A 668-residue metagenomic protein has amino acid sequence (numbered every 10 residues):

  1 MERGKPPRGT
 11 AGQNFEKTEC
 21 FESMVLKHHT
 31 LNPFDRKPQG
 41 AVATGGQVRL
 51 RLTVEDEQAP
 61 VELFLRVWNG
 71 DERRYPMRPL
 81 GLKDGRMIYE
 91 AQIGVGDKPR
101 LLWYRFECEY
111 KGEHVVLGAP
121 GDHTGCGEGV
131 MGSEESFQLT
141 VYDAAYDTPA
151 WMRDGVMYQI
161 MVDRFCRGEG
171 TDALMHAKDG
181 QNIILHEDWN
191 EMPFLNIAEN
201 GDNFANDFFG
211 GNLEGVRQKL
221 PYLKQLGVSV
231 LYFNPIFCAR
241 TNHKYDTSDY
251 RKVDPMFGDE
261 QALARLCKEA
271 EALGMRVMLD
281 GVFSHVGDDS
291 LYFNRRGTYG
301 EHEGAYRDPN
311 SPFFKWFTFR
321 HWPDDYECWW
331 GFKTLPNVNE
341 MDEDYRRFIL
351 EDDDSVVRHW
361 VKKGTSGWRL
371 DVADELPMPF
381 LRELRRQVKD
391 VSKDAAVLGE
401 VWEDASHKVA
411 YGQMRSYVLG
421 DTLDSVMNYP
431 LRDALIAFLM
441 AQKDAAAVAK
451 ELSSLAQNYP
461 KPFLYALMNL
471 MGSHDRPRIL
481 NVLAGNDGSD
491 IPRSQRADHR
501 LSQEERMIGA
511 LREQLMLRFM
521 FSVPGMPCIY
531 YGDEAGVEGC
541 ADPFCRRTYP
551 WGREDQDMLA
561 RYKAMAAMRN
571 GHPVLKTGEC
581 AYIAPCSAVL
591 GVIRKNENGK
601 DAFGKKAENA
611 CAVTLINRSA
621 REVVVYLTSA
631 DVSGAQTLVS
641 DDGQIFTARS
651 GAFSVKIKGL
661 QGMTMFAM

Functional and structural regions predicted by a protein language model:
E2-D154, Y158-Q159: Glycan-association/targeting regions that enable binding to alpha-glucans and other polysaccharides
L52, I160, L223, F233 (+10 more regions): Conserved, mostly hydrophobic/aromatic
D56, R649-M668: C-terminal beta-strand-rich structural cap/linker in extracellular carbohydrate-active enzymes
A59-G70, L102-Y104, E622-G643: Beta-strand-rich binding/interaction modules
M161-V230, I236-K362, L384-D390, H407: Substrate-binding/active-site clefts of carbohydrate-active enzymes
D163, Y411-G412, S425, M468-L501 (+1 more regions): Aromatic/acidic polysaccharide-binding cleft in carbohydrate-active enzymes
C267-R276, S284-H285, S290-E301, V356 (+6 more regions): Active-site-proximal helices and loops of the catalytic beta/alpha 8
I583-V632: Carbohydrate-binding surface patches
